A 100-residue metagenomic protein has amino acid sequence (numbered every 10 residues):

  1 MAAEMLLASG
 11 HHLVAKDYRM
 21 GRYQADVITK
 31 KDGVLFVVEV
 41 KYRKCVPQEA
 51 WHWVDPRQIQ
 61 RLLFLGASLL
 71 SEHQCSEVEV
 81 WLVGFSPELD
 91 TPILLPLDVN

Functional and structural regions predicted by a protein language model:
M1-D17: Acidic-basic catalytic patches of nuclease active cores, encompassing PD-(D/E)XK and other metal-cofactor nuclease
D17, D26, L82-G84: Short, surface-exposed charged micro-motifs
D17-M20, I28-T29, E72: Short secondary-structure boundary/capping segments within folded domains
M20-Y23, L89: Short acidic/glycine-enriched loop/turn segments that link adjacent beta-strands
A25-Q48, L62: Conserved catalytic cores of phosphodiester-cleaving nucleases, focusing on short active-site segments
Y42-L89: Catalytic cores of nucleic-acid endonucleases
S86-N100: Short, C-terminally biased terminal segments at protein or domain edges
